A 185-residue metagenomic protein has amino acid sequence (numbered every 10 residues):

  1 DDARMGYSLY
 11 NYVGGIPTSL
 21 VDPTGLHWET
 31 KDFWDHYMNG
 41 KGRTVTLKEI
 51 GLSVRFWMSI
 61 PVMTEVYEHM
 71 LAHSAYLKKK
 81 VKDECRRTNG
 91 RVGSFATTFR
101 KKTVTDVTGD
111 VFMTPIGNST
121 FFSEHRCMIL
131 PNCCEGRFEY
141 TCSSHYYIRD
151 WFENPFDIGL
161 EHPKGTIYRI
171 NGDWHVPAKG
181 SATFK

Functional and structural regions predicted by a protein language model:
D1-W28: Short turn/helix-capping motifs enriched in Asx and small/polar residues
D35, N39-G40, T44, L52-K185: Catalytic toxin/effector domains delivered as secreted proteins or via bacterial secretion systems
